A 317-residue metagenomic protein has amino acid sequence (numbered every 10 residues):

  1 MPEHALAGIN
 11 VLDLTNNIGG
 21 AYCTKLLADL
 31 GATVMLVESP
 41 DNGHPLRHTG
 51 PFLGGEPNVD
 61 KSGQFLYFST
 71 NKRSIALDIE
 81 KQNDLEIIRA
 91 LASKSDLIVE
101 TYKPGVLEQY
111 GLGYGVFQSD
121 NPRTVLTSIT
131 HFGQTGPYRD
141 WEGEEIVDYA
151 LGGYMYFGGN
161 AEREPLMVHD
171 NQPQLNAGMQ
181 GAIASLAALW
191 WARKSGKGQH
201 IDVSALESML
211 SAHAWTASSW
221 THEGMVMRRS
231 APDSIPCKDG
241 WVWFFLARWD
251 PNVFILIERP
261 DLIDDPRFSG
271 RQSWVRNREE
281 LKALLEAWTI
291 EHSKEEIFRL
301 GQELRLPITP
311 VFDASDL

Functional and structural regions predicted by a protein language model:
M1-A184, A188-K194, W220-T221: N-terminal helix-loop segment corresponding to the beta1-alpha1 unit of nucleotide/adenylate-binding folds
M1-N10, S234-C237, F312-L317: Terminal low-complexity tails and localization/encapsulation signals of metabolic enzymes
V34, I308-T309: Hydrophobic anchor at the start of a short beta-strand that flanks the dinucleotide cofactor-binding loop
D41, H131-G133, A205-L210, D239-W241 (+2 more regions): Glycine-rich beta-alpha junction loops
D96, T309-V311: Conserved hydrophobic ligand-interaction patch in extracellular adhesion modules
L166-N176, G198, R229-P232, W241-W243 (+1 more regions): A short glycine-threonine-serine/GTX helix/turn-capping micro-motif
A188-E223, R229-P232: Substrate-binding/catalytic subdomain of NAD(P)-dependent oxidoreductase enzymes
A231-I308, S315-D316: Aromatic-enriched alpha-helical interface/lid elements that frame and gate functional surfaces
